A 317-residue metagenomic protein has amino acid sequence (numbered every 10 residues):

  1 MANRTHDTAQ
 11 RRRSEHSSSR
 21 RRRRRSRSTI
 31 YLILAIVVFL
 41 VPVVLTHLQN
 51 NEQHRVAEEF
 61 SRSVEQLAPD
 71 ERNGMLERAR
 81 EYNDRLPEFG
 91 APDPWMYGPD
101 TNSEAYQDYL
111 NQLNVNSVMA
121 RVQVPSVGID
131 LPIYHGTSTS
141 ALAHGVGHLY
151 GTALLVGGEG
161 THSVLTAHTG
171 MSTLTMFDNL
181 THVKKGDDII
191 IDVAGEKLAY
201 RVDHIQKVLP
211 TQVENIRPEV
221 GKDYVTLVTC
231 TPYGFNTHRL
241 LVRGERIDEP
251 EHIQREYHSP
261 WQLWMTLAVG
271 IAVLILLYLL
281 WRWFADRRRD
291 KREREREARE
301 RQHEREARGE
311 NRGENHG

Functional and structural regions predicted by a protein language model:
M1-R20, E297-G317: Acidic/Ser-Thr/Pro-Gly-rich, low-complexity N-terminal segments of Actinobacterial cell-envelope proteins
H16-W264, R289-E304: Solvent-exposed, non-transmembrane regions of membrane-associated and secreted proteins
I33-I36, G270-L277: Core hydrophobic alpha-helical membrane-spanning segments
S259-A272, R282, E295-R305, G309-N311 (+1 more regions): Alpha-helical transmembrane anchor segments
V273-R287: Alpha-helical transmembrane segments
